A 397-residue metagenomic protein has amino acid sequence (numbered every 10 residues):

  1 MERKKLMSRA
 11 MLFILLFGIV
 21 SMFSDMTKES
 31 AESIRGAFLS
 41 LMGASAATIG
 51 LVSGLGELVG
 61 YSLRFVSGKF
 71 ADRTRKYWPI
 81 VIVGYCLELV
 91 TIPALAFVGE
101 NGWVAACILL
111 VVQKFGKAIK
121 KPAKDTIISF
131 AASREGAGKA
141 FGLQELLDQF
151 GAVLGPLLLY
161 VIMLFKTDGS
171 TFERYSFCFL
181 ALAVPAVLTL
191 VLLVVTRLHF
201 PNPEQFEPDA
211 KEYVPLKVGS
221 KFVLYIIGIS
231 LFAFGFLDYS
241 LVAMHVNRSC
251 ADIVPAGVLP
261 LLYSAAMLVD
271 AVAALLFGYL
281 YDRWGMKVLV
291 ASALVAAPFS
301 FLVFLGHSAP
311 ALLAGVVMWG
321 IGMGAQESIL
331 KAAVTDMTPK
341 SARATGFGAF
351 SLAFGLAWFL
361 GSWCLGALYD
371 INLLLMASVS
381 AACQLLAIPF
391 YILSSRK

Functional and structural regions predicted by a protein language model:
M1-M11, L198-G228: Juxtamembrane intracellular "pre-TM" segments in multi-pass secondary transporters
R3-G60, L224-D252, L259-P260: Helix-loop boundary and gating motifs at the non-cytosolic
M22, T91, G102-K120, S230 (+1 more regions): Hydrophobic core of transmembrane alpha-helices in multi-pass small-molecule transporters, especially MFS/SLC-type
L63-K76, M163, A273-G285, Y369: Helix-to-loop junctions at the C-terminal end of transmembrane segments in multipass secondary transporters
R73-Y85, D282-L294: Cytoplasmic membrane-interface "Motif A"-like loop-to-helix N-cap segments of 12-TM Major Facilitator Superfamily
C86-E100, V295-H307: C-terminal ends and interior cores of transmembrane alpha-helices in multi-pass membrane transporters/permeases
I119-A132, A325-T338: Intracellular juxtamembrane helix-capping segments at the cytosolic ends of symmetry-related transmembrane helices
A183-Q205, A387-S395: C-terminal membrane-cytosol helix-exit motif in multi-pass small-molecule transporters
